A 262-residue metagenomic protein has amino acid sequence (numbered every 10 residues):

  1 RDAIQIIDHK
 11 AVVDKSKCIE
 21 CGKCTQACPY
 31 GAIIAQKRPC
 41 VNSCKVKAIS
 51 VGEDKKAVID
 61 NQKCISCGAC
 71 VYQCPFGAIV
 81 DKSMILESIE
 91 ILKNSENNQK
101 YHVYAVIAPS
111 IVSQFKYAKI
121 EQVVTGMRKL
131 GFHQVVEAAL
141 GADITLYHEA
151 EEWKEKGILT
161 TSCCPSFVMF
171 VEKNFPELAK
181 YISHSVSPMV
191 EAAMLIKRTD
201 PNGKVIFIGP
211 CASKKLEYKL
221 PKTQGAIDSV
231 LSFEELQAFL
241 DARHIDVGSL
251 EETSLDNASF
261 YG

Functional and structural regions predicted by a protein language model:
R1-D14, K23-D60, I65, A69-M84: Iron-sulfur cluster-binding cysteine motifs and their immediate structural context in ferredoxin-like electron-transfer
P75, V80-G262: Iron-sulfur-associated redox domains of electron-transfer enzymes in respiratory and anaerobic energy metabolism
